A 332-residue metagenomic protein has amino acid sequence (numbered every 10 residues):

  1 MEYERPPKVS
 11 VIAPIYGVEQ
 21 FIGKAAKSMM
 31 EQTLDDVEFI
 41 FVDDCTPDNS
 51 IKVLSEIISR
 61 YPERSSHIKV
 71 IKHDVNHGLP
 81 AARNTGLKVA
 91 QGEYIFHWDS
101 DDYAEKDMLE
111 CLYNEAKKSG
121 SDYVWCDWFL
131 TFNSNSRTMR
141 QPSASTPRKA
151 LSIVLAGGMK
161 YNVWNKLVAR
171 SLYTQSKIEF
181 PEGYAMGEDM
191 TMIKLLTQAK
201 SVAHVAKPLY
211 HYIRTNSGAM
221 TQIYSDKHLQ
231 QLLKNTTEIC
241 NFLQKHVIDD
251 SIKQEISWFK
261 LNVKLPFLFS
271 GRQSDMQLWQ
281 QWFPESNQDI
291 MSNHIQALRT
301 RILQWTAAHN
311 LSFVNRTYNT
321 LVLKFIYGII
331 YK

Functional and structural regions predicted by a protein language model:
M1-L233: Nucleotide-sugar donor-binding/catalytic module of glycosyltransferases that assemble extracellular/cell-envelope
Q32, G86, D189-M190, D226-L232 (+4 more regions): A general structural signal for short secondary-structure boundary/capping elements
L87, Q141-A144, R170, K264 (+3 more regions): General helical structural elements
L209-N216, Q222-S251, V263-M291: Catalytic core of nucleotide-sugar-dependent glycosyltransferases
I252-W258: Short, charged, amphipathic alpha-helical segments
Q273-K332: Membrane-interface aromatic/basic loop that binds lipid-linked glycans or pyrophosphate carriers, typified by
